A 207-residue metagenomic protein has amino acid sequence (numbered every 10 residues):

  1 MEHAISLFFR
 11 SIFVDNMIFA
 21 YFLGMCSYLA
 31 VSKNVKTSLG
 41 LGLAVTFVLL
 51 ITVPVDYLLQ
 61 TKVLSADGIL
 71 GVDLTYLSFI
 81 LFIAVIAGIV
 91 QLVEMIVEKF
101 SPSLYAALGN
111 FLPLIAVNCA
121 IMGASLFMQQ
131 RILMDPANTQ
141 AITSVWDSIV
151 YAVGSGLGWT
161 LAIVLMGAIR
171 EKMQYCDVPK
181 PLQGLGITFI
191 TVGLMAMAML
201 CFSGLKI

Functional and structural regions predicted by a protein language model:
S6-F19, V72-I86, I149-A162: Structural signature of hydrophobic alpha-helical transmembrane segments
S6-F47: Juxtamembrane transmembrane-helix termini in multi-pass membrane transport proteins
F22-A30, M95-F100, F111-L112, C119-N138: Generic transmembrane alpha-helix signature in multi-pass membrane proteins, especially transporters/channels
L23, S27, V45-I51, I83-L92 (+3 more regions): Hydrophobic core segments of alpha-helical transmembrane domains in multi-pass membrane transport and ion-translocation
L23-T37, V90-L104, M166-D177: C-terminal ends of transmembrane helices
T37-F47, Y76-F82, L104-I115, P181-I187: Cytoplasmic-side transmembrane-helix entry/capping segments in multi-pass membrane proteins
T61-G109: Ordered, amphipathic secondary-structure segments that act as subunit-interaction surfaces in large macromolecular
E171-F189: Interfacial loop-to-transmembrane junctions
